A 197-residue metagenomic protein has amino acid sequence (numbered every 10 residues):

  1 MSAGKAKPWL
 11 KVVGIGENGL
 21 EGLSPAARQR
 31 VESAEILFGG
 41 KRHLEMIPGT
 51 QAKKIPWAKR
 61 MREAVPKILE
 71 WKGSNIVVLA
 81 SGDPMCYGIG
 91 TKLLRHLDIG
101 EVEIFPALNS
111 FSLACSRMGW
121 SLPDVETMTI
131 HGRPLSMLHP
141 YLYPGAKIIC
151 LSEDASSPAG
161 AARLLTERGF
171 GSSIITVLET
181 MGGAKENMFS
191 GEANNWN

Functional and structural regions predicted by a protein language model:
M1-F105, N109-L113, H131-L135, L142: Class I S-adenosyl-L-methionine
S2-V12, R28, N75-I76, P144-N197: A contiguous loop/helix-start segment that scaffolds small-molecule binding in enzyme catalytic cores
P48, S136-L138, A159, E186: Generic domain-boundary/flexible-linker signal
I55, G119-P123, E192-N195: Short, hinge-like loop/turn segments at secondary-structure boundaries
T91, R95, S116, R163 (+1 more regions): Short, well-ordered alpha-helices that flank and scaffold nucleotide-derived cofactor binding pockets
L97-V102, W120-D124, R168-I174: A short alpha->loop->secondary-structure connector
S112-W120, K185-F189: Glycine-rich, charge-decorated loop segments at or immediately adjacent to ligand/cofactor-binding or catalytic sites
C115-A146, E153: Short, glycine-/small-residue-rich phosphate/pyrophosphate-handling segment
